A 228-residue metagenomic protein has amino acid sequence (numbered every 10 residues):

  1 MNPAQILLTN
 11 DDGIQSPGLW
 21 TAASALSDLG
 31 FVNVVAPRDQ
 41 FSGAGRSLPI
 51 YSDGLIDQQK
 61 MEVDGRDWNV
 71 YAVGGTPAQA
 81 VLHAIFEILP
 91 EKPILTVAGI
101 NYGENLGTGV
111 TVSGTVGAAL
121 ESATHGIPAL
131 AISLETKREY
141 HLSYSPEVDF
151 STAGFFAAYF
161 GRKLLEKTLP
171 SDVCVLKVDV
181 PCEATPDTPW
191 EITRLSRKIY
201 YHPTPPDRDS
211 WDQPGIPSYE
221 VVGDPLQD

Functional and structural regions predicted by a protein language model:
N2-I6, W20-E87, E91-K92: A cross-family phosphate/adenosyl-ligand binding-site feature
D12-W20, S210-W211: Short acidic, Gly/Ser-rich segments with clustered Asp/Glu that frequently serve as metal-coordination loops in enzyme
N33-V35, Y71, V97, P128-I132 (+1 more regions): Hydrophobic/aromatic beta-strand patches that form the interior of the parallel beta-sheet core in alpha/beta enzyme
A84-P90, G117-P128: Alpha-helix C-terminal capping segments
I94-G103: Short acidic, glycine-rich surface-loop motifs adjacent to enzyme active sites
E104-S113: Glycine/threonine-rich flexible loop motifs
A123-S145: Glycine-rich phosphate/pyrophosphate-binding loops and their adjacent beta-strand/loop elements at enzyme active sites
Y144, V148-D228: Electrostatically charged, flexible surface regions
